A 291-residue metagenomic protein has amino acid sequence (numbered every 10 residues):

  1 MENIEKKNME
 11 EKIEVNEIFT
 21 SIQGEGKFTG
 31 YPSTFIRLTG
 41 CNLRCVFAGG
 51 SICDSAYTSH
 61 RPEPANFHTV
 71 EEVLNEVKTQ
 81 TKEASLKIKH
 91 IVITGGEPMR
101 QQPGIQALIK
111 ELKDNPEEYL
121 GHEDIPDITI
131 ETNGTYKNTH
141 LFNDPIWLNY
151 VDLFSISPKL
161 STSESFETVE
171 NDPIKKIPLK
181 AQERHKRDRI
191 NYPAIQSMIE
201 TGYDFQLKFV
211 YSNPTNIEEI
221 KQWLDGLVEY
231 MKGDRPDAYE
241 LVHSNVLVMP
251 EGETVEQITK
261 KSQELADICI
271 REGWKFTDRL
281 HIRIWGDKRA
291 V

Functional and structural regions predicted by a protein language model:
E2-I13, F47-Y150: Conserved Radical SAM active-site core
E11-I52: N-terminal pre-triad scaffold of radical SAM enzymes
I22, G26, P32, R61-P62 (+3 more regions): Solvent-exposed, flexible loop/coil residues
K27-F28, S85, H122, E240: Short, flexible hinge/linker loops that cap or flank conserved catalytic cores
F28, T34, R44, M99-R100 (+2 more regions): Short, electropositive, low-hydrophobicity segments enriched in small/polar residues
F35-R37, H90-V92, Q206-K208: Short aromatic/hydrophobic contact patches that present stacked aromatics for nucleic-acid/ligand binding
R100-V291: Conserved AdoMet/S-adenosylmethionine-binding subsite of the radical SAM
